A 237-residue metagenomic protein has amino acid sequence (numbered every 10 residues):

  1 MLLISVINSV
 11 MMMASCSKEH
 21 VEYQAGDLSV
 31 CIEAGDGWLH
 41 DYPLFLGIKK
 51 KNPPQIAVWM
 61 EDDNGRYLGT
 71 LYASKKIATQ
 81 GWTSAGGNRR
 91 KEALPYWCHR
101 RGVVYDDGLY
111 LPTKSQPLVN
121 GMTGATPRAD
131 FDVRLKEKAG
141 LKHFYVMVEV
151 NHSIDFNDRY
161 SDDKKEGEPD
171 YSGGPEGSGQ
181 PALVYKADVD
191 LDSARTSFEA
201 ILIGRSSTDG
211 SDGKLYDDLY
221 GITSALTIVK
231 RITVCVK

Functional and structural regions predicted by a protein language model:
M1-V10: Bacterial N-terminal signal peptides
M13-S15: C-terminal motif of bacterial Sec signal peptides marking the signal peptidase cleavage site
S17-E19: Bacterial signal peptide processing site
D27, P53-A57, H143-Y145: Exposed beta-strand and adjacent loop surfaces of beta-rich binding modules that mediate intermolecular recognition
L28-K51, K76, F156: Short amphipathic, basic-aromatic surface patches that mediate peripheral association with negatively charged
Y42-P43, T70-L71, N157-D163: Short, solvent-exposed loop/turn and secondary-structure capping segments
K50, E61-N157: Structured domain cores in non-transmembrane regions
V133-L135, A139-K237: Glycine-rich, aromatic-bearing surface loops/beta-hairpins
